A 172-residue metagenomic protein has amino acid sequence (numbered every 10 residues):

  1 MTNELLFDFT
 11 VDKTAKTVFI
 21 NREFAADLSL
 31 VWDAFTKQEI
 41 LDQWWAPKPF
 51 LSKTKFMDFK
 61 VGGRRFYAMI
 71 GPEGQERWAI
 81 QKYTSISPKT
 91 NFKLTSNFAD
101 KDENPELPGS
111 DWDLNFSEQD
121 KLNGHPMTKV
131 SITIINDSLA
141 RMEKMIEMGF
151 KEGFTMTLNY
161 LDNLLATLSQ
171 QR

Functional and structural regions predicted by a protein language model:
M1-L51: Hydrophobic ligand-binding cavity/cleft-lining segments
M1-N3, N136-R172: A conserved amphipathic terminal alpha-helix motif
T14-T17, T95, K101-E152: Beta-strand/loop substructures that line and gate deep hydrophobic ligand-binding cavities in soluble
F24, M69-G71, F98, I134-N136: Short beta-strand segments enriched in hydrophobic/aromatic residues within well-folded beta-rich domains
V31, L41, R65, Y83 (+4 more regions): Hydrophobic pocket/interface hotspot
F35, W45, S96, I146 (+1 more regions): Short, flexible helix/strand-to-coil boundary loops that buttress conserved ligand/catalytic motifs in alpha/beta
K55-F56, V61, F66, P72-N123 (+1 more regions): Hydrophobic-ligand binding "helix-grip"
